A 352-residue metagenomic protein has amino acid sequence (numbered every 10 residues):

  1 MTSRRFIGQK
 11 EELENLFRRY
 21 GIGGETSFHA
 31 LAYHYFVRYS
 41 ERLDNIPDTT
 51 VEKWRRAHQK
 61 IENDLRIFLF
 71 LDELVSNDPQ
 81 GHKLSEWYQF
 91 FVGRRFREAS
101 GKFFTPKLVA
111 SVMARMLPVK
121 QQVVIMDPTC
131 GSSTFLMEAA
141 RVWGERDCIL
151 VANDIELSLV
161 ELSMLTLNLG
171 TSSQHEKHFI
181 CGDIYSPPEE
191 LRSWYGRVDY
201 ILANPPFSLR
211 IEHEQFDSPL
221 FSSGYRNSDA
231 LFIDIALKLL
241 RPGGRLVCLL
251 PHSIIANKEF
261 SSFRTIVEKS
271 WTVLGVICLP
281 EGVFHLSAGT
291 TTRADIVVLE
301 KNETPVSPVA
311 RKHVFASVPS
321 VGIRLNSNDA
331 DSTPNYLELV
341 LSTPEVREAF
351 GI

Functional and structural regions predicted by a protein language model:
T2, F17, G21-F96: Long recognition/docking surfaces used for binding and targeting
R5-G8, I155, S228, E259: Soluble or luminal CAZymes and related metallo-dependent hydrolases
A99-A203, S208, R226, G243 (+1 more regions): Conserved S-adenosyl-L-methionine
E138, L162, T166, S262-I266 (+1 more regions): Alpha-helical scaffold elements adjacent to nucleotide-binding pockets in ATP/GTP-utilizing enzyme cores
P205-L231: Mobile active-site "lid"/loop adjacent to the S-adenosyl-L-methionine
L209-R210, I255, V306: Short glycine-rich, flexible loops that bind phosphorylated cofactors or substrates
Y225-H285, I296: Conserved Class I SAM-dependent methyltransferase catalytic core
L286-I352: Flexible, glycine-/basic-rich loop-and-beta segments that form/coincide with the SAM-dependent methyltransferase
